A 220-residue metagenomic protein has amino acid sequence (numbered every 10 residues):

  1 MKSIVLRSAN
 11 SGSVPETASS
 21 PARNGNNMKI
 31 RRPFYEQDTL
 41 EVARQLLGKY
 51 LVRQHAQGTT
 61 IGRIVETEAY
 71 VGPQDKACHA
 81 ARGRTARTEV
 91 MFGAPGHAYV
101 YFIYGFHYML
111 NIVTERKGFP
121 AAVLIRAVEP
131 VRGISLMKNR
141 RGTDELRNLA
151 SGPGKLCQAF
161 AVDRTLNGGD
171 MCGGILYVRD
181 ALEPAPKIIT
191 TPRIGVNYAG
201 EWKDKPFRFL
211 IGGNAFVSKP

Functional and structural regions predicted by a protein language model:
K2, A9-S13, P21-R23: A cross-taxon signal for low-complexity, glycine/charged-rich
K2, N24-P220: Conserved, well-structured core segments that form or line functional sites
